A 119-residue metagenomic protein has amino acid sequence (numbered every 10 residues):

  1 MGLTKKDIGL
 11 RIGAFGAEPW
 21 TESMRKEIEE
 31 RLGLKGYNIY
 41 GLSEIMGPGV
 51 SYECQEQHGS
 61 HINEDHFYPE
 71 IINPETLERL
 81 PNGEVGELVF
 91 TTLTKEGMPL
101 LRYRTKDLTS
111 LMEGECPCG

Functional and structural regions predicted by a protein language model:
M1-G119: Active-site glycine/GP-rich loop and adjacent strand/helix microenvironment that borders small-molecule binding pockets
